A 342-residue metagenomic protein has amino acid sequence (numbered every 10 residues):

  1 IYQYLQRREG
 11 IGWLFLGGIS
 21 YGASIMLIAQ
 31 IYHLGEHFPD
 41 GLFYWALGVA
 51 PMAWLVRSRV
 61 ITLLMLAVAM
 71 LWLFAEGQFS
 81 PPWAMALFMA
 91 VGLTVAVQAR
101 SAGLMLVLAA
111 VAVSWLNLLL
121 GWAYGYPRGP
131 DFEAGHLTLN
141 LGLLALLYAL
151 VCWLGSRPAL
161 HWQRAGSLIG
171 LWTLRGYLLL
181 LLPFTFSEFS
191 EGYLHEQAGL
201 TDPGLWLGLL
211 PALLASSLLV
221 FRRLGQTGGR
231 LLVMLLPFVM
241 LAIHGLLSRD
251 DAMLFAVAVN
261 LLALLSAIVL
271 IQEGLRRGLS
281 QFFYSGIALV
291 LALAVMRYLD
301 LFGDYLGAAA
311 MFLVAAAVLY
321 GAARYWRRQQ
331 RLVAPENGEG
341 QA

Functional and structural regions predicted by a protein language model:
I1-A342: Alpha-helical multi-pass membrane segments and their bilayer interfacial helix-loop junctions
